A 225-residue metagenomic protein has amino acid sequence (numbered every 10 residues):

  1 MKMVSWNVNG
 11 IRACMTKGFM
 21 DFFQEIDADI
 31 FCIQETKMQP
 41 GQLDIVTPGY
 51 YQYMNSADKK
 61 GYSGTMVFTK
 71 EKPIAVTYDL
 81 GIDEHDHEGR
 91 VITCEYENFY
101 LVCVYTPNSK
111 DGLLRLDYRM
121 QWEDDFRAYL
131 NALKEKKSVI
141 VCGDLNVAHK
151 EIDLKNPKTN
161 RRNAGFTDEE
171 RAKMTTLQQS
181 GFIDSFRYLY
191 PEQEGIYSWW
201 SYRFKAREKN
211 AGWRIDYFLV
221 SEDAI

Functional and structural regions predicted by a protein language model:
M1-N9, N98-K110, C142: Active-site-proximal beta-strand elements of phosphoester/diester hydrolases
M1-V46, Y51, A57, Y62-S63 (+1 more regions): N-terminal, active-site-proximal structural segment of metallo-dependent hydrolase catalytic domains
N9, K37, P107, N146-A148 (+1 more regions): Catalytic metal-binding/acid-base residues of hydrolase active sites
Q24, I30, Y51, D125-A211 (+1 more regions): Metal-dependent phosphoesterases centered on the DNase I-like endonuclease/exonuclease/phosphatase
Q34, N55, Y188, S221: Conserved residues at the C-terminal ends of beta-strands
K37, Q42-S109: Structured beta-strand-rich core segments of catalytic domains in phosphoester-bond hydrolases
K60-A75, I196, A206-I225: Conserved beta strand-loop-helix elements of the APE1-like EEP
G81-I82, P107-E123, K158-N163: Surface-exposed cleft-lining segments at the edges of enzyme active sites
